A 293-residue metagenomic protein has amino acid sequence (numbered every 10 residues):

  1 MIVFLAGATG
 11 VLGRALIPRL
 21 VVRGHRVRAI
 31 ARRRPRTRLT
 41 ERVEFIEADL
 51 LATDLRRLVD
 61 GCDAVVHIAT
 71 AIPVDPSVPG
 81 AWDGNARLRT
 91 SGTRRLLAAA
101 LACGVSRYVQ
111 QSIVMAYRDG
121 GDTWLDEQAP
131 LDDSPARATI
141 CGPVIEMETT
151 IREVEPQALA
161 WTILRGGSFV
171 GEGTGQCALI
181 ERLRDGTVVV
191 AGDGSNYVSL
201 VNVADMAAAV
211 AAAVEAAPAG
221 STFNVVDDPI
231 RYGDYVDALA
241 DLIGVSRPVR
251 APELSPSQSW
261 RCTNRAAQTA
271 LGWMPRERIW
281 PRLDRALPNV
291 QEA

Functional and structural regions predicted by a protein language model:
I2, A207-S255, A293: Mid/C-terminal beta-alpha module of Rossmann-like enzyme folds, strongest in SDR-family dehydrogenases/epimerases
V3-R23: N-terminal Rossmann NAD(P)H-binding glycine-rich loop of SDR-like oxidoreductase domains
P35-S91: NAD(P)H-binding glycine-rich loop region in Rossmannoid oxidoreductase-like domains and their noncatalytic homologs
S91-A136: Conserved Rossmann-fold NAD(P)-dependent oxidoreductase catalytic core, especially the SDR/UDP-sugar
S112-I113, E148-E172: Conserved beta-loop-beta element that borders a ligand/cofactor-binding pocket
G121, I145, Q157-L159, V170-I180 (+1 more regions): Glycine/proline-rich active-site loop of Rossmann-fold NAD(P)-dependent oxidoreductases
I180-V189, S195-F223: Alpha-helical substrate-binding/gating segment
R247-V249, L254-A293: C-terminal amphipathic/interface module of NAD(P)-dependent oxidoreductases and related NAD-binding regulators
